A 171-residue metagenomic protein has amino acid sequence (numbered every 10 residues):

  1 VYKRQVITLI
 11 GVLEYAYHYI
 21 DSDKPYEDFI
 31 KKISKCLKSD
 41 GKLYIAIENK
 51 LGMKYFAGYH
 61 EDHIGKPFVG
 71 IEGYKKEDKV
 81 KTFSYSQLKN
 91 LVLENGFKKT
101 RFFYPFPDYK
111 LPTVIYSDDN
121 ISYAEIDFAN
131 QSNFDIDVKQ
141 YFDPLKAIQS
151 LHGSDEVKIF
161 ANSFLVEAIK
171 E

Functional and structural regions predicted by a protein language model:
V1-Y2: Short, small-residue-biased leader/transition segments that mark boundaries at the very start of proteins
T8-G11: A conserved beta-strand element that flanks and buttresses the S-adenosyl-L-methionine
E14, E48-M53, Y104-Y109: Short "lid" loop at the C-terminus of a central beta-strand within the Rossmann-like core of SAM-dependent
S22-Y44: A short glycine-rich, Lys/Arg-flanked "PGG" loop and its adjoining helix->strand segment in the class I
K42-F68: Conserved class I S-adenosyl-L-methionine
D78-F102: Short alpha-helix
K99-D137: Conserved catalytic loop of SAM-dependent methyltransferase domains
I121-S122, S154-E171: Core SAM-dependent methyltransferase catalytic element
